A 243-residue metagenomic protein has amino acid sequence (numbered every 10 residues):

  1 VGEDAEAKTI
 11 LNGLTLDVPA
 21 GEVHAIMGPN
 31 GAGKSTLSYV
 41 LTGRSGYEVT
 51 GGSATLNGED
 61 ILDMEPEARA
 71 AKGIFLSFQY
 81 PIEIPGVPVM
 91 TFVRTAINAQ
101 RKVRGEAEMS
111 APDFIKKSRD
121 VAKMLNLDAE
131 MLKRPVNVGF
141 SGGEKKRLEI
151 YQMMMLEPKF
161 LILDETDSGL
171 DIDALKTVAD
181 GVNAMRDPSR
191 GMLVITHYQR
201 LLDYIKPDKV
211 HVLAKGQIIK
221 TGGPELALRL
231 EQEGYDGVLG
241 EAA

Functional and structural regions predicted by a protein language model:
M27-P29: The feature captures the beta-strand-to-loop junction immediately N-terminal to the Walker
S53-R69, N137: ABC ATPase NBD Q-loop/coupling interface
I82-K159: ABC-family P-loop ATPase nucleotide-binding domains
E165-T166, D173: Walker B catalytic motif
L175-P188: Helical segment within the ABC ATPase nucleotide-binding domain
K209, L213, Q217-G240: Conserved beta-strand-loop-alpha-helix hinge in the C-terminal portion of ABC ATPase nucleotide-binding domains
